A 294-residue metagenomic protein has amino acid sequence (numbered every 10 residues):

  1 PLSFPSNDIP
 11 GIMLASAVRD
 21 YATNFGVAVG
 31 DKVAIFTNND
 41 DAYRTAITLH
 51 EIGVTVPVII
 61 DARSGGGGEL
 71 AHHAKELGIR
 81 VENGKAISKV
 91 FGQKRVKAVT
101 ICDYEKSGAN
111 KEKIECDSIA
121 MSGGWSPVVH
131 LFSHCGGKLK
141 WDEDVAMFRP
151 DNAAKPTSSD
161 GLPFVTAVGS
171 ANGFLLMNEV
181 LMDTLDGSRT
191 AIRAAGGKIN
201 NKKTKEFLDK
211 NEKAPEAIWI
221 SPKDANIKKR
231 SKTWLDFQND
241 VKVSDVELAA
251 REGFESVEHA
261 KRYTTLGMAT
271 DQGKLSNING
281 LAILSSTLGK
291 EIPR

Functional and structural regions predicted by a protein language model:
P1-R294: Residues forming the flavin
